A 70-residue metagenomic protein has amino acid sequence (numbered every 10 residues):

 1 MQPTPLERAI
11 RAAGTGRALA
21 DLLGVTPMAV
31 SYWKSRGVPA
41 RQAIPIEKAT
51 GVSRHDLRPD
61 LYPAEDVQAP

Functional and structural regions predicted by a protein language model:
M1-A9, A13, R17, D21 (+4 more regions): Short, charged recognition helix plus adjacent turn of helix-turn-helix-like nucleic-acid-binding domains
S35-R36: Residue-level detection of the helix-turn-helix DNA-binding "recognition helix"
